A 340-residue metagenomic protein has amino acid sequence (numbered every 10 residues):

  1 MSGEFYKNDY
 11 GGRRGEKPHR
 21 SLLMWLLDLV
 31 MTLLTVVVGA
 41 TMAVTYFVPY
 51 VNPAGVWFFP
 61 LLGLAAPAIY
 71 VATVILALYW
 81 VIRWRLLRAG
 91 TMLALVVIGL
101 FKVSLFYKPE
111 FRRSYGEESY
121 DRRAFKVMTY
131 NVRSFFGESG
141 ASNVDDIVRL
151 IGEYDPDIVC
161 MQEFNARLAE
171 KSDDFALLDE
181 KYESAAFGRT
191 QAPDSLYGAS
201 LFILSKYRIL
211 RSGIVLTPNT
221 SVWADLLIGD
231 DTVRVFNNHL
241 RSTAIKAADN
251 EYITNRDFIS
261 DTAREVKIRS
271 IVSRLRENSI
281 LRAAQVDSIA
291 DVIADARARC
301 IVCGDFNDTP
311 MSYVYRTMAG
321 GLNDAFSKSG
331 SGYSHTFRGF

Functional and structural regions predicted by a protein language model:
M1-W25: N-terminal Lys/Arg-rich, disordered targeting/topogenic segments
R20-V37: N-terminal membrane topogenic signal
T32-W84: Membrane-embedded alpha-helical segments of integral membrane proteins
G39, P53, F59-V71, M92-G99 (+6 more regions): Active-site surface patch of divalent metal-dependent phosphodiester/phosphate bond hydrolases
P60, A124, T129-V144, A166-L168 (+1 more regions): Acidic/histidine-rich helix-loop elements that form or flank divalent-metal/phosphate-binding sites at the catalytic
Y70-S114: Transmembrane alpha-helices and immediately adjacent membrane-cytoplasm interface residues in multi-pass integral
E118-M128, L201, S205-L210, P218-R264: Beta-strand-turn-beta hairpins that frame and shape the catalytic cleft of phosphate-ester-processing enzymes
E251-F340: Metal-dependent phosphoesterases centered on the DNase I-like endonuclease/exonuclease/phosphatase
